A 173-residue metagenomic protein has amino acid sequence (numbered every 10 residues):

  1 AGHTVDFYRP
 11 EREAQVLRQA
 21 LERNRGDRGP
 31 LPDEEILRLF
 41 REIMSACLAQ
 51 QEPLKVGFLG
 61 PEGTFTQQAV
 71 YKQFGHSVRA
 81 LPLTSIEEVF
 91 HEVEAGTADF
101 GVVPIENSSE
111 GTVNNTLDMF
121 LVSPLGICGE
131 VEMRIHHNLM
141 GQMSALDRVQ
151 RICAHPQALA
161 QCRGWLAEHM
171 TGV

Functional and structural regions predicted by a protein language model:
A1-V173: Domain-level signature for soluble enzymes in the chorismate/prephenate branch of the shikimate pathway
